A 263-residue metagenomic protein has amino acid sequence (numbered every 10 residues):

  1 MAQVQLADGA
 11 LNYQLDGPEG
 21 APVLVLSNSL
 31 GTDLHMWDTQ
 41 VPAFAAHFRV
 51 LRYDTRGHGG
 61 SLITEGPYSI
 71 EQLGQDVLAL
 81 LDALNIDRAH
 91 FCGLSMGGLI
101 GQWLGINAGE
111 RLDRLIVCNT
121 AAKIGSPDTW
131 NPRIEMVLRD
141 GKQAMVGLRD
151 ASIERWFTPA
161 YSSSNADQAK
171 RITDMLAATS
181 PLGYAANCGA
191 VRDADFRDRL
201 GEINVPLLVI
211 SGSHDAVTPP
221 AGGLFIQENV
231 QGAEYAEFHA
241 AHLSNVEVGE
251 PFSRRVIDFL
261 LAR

Functional and structural regions predicted by a protein language model:
A7-G66: Conserved HGGG/HGGXW glycine-rich cap/lid loop of the alpha/beta-hydrolase fold
Q72-A89: Conserved acidic catalytic loop of the alpha/beta-hydrolase fold
L99-N107, L112-Q143: Flexible "cap/lid" loop of the alpha/beta hydrolase fold
G125-P132, Q143-G201: Conserved alpha/beta-hydrolase catalytic His-Asp/Glu region
I203, V209-S211: Short beta-strand/loop motif that positions the catalytic acidic residue of the alpha/beta-hydrolase fold
S213-T218: Acidic catalytic loop of the alpha/beta-hydrolase fold
G223-L243: Catalytic histidine neighborhood in serine/cysteine hydrolases with alpha/beta-hydrolase-type architecture
A240-S253: Catalytic histidine-centered segment of alpha/beta-hydrolase-like enzymes
